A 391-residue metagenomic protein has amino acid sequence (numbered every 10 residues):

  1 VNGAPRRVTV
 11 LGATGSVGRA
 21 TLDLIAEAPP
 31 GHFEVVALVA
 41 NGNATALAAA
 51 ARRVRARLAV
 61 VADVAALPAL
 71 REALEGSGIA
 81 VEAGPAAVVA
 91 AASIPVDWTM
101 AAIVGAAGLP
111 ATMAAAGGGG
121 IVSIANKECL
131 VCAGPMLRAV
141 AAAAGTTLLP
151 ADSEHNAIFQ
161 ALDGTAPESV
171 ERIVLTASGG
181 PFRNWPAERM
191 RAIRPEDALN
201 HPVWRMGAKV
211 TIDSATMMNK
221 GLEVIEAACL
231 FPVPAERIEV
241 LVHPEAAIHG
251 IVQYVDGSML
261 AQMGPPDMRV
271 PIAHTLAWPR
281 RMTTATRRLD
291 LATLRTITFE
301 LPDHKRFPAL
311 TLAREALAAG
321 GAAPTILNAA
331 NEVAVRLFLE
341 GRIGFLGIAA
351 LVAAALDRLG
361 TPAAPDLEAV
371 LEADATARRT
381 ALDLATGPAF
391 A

Functional and structural regions predicted by a protein language model:
V1-A391: Catalytic, metal-anchored helix/loop core of enzyme active sites in primary metabolism
